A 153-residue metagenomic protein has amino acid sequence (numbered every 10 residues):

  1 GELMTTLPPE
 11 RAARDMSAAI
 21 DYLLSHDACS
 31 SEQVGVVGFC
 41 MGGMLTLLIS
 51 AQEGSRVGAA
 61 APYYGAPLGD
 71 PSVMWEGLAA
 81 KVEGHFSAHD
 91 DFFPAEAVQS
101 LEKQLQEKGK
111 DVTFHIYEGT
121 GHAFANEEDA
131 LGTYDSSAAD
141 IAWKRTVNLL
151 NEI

Functional and structural regions predicted by a protein language model:
G1-I153: N-terminal cap/leader regions of alpha/beta-hydrolase-fold enzymes, predominantly small-molecule hydrolases
